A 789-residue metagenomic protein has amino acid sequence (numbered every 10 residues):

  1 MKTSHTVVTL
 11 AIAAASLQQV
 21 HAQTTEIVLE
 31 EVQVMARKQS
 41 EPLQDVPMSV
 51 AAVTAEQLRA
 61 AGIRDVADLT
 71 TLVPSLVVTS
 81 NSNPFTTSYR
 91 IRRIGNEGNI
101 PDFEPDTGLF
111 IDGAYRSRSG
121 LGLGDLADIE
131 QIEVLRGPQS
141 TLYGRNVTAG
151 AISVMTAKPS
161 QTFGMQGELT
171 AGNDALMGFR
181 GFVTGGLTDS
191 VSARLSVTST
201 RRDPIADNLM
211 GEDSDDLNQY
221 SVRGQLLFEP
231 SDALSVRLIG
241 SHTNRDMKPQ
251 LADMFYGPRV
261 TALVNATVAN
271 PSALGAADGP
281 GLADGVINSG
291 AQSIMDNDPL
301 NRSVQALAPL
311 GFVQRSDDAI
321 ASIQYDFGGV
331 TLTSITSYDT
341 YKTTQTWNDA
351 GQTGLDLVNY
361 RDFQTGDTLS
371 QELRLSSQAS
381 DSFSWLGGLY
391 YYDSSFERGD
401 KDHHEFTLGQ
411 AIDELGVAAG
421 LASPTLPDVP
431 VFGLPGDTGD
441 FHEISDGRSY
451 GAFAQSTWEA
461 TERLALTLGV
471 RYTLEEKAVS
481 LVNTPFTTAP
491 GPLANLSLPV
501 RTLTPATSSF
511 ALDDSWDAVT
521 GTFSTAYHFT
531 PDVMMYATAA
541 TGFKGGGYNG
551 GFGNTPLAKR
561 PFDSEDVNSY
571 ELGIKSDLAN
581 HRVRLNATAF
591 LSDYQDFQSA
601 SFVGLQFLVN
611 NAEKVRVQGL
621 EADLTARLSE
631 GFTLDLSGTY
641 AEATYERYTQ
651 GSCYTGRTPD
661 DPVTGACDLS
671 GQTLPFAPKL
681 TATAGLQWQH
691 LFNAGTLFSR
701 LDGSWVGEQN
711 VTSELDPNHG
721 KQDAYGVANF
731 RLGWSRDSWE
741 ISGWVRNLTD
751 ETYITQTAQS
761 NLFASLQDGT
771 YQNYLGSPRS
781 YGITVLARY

Functional and structural regions predicted by a protein language model:
I27-T162, L572: Acidic, small-polar-rich N-terminal luminal/periplasmic segments of exported/outer-membrane proteins
T87, E104-D106, R118, A127-R136 (+6 more regions): Outer-membrane beta-barrel translocator/receptor signature
S153, Q161-T162, T170, G181-P280 (+7 more regions): Periplasmic-side early beta-strands and strand-to-turn transitions of outer-membrane beta-barrels
A206-E212, Q250-Q305, N348-N359, K401-H442 (+6 more regions): Solvent-exposed loop segments that connect transmembrane elements
L227-S231, L375-Q378, S384, G388-Y392 (+2 more regions): Structural signature of Gram-negative outer-membrane beta-barrels, strongest in the C-terminal barrel of TonB-dependent
S322-W347, H528-K544, P561-T633, S637-T649: Membrane-embedded beta-barrel scaffold of Gram-negative outer-membrane proteins
S384-Y390, L466, T588-D593, N611-S713 (+1 more regions): Gram-negative outer-membrane beta-barrel transporters
S704-E714, W734-Y789: C-terminal beta-signal and adjacent terminal beta-strands/loops of Gram-negative outer-membrane beta-barrel proteins
